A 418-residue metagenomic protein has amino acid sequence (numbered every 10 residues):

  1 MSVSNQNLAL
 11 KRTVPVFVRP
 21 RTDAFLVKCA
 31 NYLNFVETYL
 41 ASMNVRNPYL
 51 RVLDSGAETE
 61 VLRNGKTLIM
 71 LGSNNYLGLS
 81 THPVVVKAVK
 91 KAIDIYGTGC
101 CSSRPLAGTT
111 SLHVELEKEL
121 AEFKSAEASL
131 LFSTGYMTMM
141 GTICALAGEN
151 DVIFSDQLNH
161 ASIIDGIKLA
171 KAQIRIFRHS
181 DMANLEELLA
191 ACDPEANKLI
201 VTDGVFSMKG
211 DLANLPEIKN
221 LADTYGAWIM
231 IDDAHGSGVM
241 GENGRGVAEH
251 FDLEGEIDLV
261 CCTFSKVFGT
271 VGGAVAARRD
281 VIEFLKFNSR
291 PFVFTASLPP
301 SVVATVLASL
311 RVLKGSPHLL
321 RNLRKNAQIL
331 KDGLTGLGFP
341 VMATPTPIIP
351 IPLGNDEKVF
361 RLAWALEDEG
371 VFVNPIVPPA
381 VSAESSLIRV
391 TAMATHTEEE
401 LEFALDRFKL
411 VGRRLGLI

Functional and structural regions predicted by a protein language model:
M1-T13, K87-K91, I95, K118 (+3 more regions): PLP-dependent enzyme catalytic core of the Aspartate aminotransferase-like
S2-R19, A30-Y96, A227: N-terminal "arm"/small-domain region of PLP-dependent enzymes with the aminotransferase-like
K87, K91-T134: Conserved N-terminal alpha-helix of the aminotransferase class I/II PLP-enzyme fold
T142-A161: Conserved PLP-anchoring active-site segment centered on the Schiff-base-forming lysine
R175, H179-I231: Active-site phosphate-binding strand-loop segment of PLP-dependent enzymes
Y225-W228, H235, M240-P345, E357: Active-site C-terminal subdomain of aminotransferase-like
R321-L330, T335-G370, A380, E384-S385 (+1 more regions): Conserved PLP-binding catalytic core of the aspartate aminotransferase-like
